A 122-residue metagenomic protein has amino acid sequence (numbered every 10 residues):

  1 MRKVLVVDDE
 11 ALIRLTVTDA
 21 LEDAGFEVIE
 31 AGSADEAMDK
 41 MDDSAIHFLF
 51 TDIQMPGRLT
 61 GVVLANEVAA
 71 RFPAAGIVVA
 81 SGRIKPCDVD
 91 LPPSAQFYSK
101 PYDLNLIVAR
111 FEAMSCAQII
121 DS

Functional and structural regions predicted by a protein language model:
D8: Conserved acidic carboxylate
L15-D23: Charged docking surfaces used in two-component/phosphorelay signaling
G25-G32, K40: Short hydrophobic/Thr-rich beta-strand motif most characteristic of the beta2 strand and flanking loop of CheY-like
S33, L59-L64: Acidic catalytic/metal-coordinating carboxylates
D52-I53: Active-site residues of response regulator receiver
V62-P73: Short amphipathic alpha-helix used as the core "switch/output" element in two-component signaling
A80-S81: Hydrophobic/aromatic residues positioned on beta-strands within the core alpha/beta folds
Y102-S115, I119-S122: C-terminal output helix
